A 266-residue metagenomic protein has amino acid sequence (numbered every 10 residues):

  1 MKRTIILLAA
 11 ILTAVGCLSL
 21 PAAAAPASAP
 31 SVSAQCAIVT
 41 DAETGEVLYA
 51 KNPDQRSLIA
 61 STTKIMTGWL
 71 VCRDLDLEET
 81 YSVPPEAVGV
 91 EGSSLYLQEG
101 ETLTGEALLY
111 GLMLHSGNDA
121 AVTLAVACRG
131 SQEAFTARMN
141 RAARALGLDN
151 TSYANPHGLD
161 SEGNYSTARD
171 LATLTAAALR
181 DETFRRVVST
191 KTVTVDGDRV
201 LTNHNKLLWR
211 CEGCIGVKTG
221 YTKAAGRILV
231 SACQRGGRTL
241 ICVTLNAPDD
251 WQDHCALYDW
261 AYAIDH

Functional and structural regions predicted by a protein language model:
M1-A10: Positively charged n-region of N-terminal signal peptides that target proteins for export
R3-T4, I65, R235, T239: Hydrophobic alpha-helical segments, especially transmembrane helices and their immediate juxtamembrane helical caps
A14-A23: C-terminal segment of classical bacterial N-terminal signal peptides
A14-V15, D76, D265: Hydrophobic alpha-helical membrane context
A22-R169, A176-E182: Active-site-adjacent loops and short helices of periplasmic peptidoglycan-processing enzymes
L148-S152, D160-H266: Domain-terminus/edge residues, biased toward the C-terminal soluble/receptor-binding domains of extracytoplasmic
